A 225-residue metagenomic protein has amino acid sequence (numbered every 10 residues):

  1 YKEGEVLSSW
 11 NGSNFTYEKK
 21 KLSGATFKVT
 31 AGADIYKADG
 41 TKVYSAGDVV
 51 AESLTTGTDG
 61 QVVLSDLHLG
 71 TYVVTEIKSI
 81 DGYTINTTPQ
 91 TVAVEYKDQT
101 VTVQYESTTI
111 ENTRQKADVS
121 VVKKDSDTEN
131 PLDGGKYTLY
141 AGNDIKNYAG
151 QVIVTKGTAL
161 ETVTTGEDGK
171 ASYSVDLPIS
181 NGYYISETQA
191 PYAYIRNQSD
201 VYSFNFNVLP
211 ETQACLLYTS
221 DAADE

Functional and structural regions predicted by a protein language model:
Y1-S220: Solvent-exposed loop/turn and edge beta-strand elements of beta-rich ligand-binding domains
D221-E225: A short, hydrophobic C-terminal helix/tail in secreted or cell-surface proteins
